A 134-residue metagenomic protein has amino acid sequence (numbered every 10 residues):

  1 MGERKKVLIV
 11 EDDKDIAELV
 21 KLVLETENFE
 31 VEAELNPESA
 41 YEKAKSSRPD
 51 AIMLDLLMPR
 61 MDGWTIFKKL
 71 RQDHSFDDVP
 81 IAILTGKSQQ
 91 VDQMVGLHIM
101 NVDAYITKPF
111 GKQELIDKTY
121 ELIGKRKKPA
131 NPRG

Functional and structural regions predicted by a protein language model:
E11: Conserved acidic carboxylate
E18-T26: Charged docking surfaces used in two-component/phosphorelay signaling
N28-L35, K43: Short hydrophobic/Thr-rich beta-strand motif most characteristic of the beta2 strand and flanking loop of CheY-like
S47-M53: Active-site beta3 strand of CheY-like receiver
M58: Receiver (REC) domain active-site loop signature in two-component systems and cognate sites in sensor histidine kinases
P109-T119: C-terminal output helix
